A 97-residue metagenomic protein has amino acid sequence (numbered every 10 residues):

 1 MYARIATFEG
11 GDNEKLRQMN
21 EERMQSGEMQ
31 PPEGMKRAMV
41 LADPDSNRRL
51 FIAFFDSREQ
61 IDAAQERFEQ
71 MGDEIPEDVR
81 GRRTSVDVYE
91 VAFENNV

Functional and structural regions predicted by a protein language model:
M1-L50, D56-Q70, E77-V97: Short S/T/G/P-rich N-terminal loop/turn motif that feeds into the first structured element of a domain
